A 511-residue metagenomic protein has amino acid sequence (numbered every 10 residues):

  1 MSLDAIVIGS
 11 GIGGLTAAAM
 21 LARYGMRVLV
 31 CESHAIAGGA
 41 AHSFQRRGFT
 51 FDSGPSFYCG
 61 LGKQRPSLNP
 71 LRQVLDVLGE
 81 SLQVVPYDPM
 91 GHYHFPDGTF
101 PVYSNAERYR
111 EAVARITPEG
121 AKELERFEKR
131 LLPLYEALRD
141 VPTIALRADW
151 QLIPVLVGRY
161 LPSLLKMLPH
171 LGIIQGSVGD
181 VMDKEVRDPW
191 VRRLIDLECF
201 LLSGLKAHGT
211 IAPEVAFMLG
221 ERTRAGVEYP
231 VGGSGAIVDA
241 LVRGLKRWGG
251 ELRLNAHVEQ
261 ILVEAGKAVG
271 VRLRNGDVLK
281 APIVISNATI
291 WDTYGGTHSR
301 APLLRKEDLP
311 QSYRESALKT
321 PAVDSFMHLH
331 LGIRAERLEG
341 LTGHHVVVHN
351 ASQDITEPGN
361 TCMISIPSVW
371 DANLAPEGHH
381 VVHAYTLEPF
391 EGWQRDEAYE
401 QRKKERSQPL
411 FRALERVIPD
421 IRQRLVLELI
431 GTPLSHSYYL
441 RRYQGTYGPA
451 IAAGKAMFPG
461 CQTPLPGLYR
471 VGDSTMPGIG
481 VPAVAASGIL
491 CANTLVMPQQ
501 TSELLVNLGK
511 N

Functional and structural regions predicted by a protein language model:
S2-T143: N-terminal glycine-rich phosphate/pyrophosphate-binding loop and immediately adjacent elements
P55, D473-L495: A conserved FAD-binding loop/helix module that cradles the flavin
P96-G209: Rossmann-like flavin
V155-P169, K206-V242: Helix-loop-beta segment of a Rossmann-like dinucleotide-binding subdomain
D188-S203, T356-M363, P419-P477: A glycine-rich dinucleotide-binding beta-alpha-beta segment and adjacent secondary-structure elements that constitute
M218-R272: Helical element adjacent to the flavin cofactor pocket in flavoenzyme catalytic cores
E259-P376, N511: Mid-domain catalytic core of redox enzymes that form a hydrophobic substrate pocket/lid adjacent to a catalytic redox
R334-L434: C-terminal segments that line or cap access tunnels to active or ligand-binding sites in enzymes and enzyme-associated
